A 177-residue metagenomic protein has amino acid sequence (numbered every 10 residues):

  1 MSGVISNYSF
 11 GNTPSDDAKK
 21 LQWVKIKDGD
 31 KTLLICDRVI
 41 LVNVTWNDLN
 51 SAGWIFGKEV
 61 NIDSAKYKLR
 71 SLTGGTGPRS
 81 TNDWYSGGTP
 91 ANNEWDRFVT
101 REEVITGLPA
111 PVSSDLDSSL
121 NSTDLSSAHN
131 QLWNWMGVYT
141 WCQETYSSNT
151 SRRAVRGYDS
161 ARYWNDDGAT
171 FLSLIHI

Functional and structural regions predicted by a protein language model:
M1-C36: GGW-centered surface loops in extracellular recognition modules
M1-F10, L41-V42, A169-S173: Short intrinsically disordered, low-complexity coil segments enriched in acidic
V39-D167, L172: An exposed tryptophan-centered "aromatic clamp" motif
I175-I177: Conserved small/polar residues in nucleotide/adenosyl-binding loops
